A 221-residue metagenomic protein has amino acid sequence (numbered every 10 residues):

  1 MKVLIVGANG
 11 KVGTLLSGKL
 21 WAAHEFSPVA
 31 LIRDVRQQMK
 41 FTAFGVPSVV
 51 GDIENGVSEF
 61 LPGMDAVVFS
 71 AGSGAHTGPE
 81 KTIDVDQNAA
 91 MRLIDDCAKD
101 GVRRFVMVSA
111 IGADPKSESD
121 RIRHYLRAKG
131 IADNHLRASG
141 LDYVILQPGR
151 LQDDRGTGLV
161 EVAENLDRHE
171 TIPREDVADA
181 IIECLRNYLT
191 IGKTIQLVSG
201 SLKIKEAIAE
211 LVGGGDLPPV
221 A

Functional and structural regions predicted by a protein language model:
M1-F26: N-terminal Rossmann NAD(P)H-binding glycine-rich loop of SDR-like oxidoreductase domains
K2, D65-A66, R104: Structural motif
V12, V67, L146, V177-I181 (+1 more regions): Non-catalytic, hydrophobic alpha-helical segments
I32-K99, D114, L185-R186: NAD(P)H-binding glycine-rich loop region in Rossmannoid oxidoreductase-like domains and their noncatalytic homologs
S73-A163: Glycine-/Pro-rich loop/turn segments that contact NAD(P) or position catalytic residues in Rossmann-like domains
A90, R168-E183, K193: Substrate-positioning beta->alpha
R155-V160, C184-K193: Glycine/proline-rich active-site loop of Rossmann-fold NAD(P)-dependent oxidoreductases
T194-L202: Short-chain dehydrogenase/reductase
